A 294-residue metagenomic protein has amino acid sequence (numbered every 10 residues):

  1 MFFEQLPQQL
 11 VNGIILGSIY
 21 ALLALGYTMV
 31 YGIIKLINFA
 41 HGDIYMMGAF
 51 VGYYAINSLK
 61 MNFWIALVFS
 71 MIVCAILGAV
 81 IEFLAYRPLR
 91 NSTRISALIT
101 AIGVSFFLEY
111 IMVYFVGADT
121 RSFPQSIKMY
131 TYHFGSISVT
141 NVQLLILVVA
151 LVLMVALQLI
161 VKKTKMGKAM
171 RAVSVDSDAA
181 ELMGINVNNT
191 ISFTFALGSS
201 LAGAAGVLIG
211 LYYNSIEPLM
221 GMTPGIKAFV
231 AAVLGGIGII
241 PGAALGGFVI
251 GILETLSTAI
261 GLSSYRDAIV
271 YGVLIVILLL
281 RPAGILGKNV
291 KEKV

Functional and structural regions predicted by a protein language model:
M1-L23, V51, L59-A66, S92-S96 (+4 more regions): Membrane-interfacial amphipathic/re-entrant helices at transmembrane-helix boundaries
V11, I33-V80, L84, I260: Membrane-embedded helix boundary and interhelical linker motif in transport proteins
L16, S138-I216, I240-G246: Helix-loop-helix "hairpin" substructures at the membrane interface of multi-pass membrane proteins
Y20-L22, K60-I72, S192-A202, G206-L274: Transmembrane alpha-helical segments in multi-pass inner-membrane proteins
L36-F39, C74, S136, R171 (+1 more regions): Glycine-rich phosphate-binding loops of nucleotide-dependent enzymes
A49-Y53, M71-L77, V104-I111, V149-Q158 (+5 more regions): Hydrophobic core segments of alpha-helical transmembrane domains in multi-pass membrane transport and ion-translocation
K60-V104, I111, L245-I250, R281-P282: Alpha-helical transmembrane segments within multi-pass membrane transporters and channels
L89-K163, T190, L256, G261 (+3 more regions): Transmembrane helix-bundle core of multi-pass membrane transporters and related energy-transducing complexes
